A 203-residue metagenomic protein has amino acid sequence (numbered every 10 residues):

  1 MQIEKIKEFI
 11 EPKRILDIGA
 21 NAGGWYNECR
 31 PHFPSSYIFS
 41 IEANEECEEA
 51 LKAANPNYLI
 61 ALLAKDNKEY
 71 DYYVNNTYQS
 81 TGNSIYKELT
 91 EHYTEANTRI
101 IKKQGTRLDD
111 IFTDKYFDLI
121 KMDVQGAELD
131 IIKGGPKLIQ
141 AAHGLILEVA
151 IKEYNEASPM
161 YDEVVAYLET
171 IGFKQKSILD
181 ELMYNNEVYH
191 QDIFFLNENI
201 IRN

Functional and structural regions predicted by a protein language model:
M1-N203: Phosphate/nucleotide-binding beta-alpha loop and adjacent structural elements of enzyme active sites
